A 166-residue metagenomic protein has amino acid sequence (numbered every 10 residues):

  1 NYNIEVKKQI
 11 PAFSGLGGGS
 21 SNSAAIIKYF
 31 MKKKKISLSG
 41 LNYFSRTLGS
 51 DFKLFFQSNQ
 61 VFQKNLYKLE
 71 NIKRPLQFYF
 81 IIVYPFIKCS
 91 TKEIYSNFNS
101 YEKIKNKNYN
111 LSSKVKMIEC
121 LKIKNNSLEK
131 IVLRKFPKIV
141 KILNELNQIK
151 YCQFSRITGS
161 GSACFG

Functional and structural regions predicted by a protein language model:
N1-S14, M31-I36, P75-L76, Y84-I87: ATP-binding N-lobe of GHMP and related small-molecule kinases
E5-K7, F55, T158: Solvent-exposed beta-strand sheet faces enriched in polar/charged residues
A12, C89-S90, S162-F165: Short, active-site-adjacent cap segments at secondary-structure transitions
S14-N42: DPxDG-like acidic metal-binding loop motif
G40, F44-T47, E145-K150: Generic non-transmembrane alpha-helical segments
Q57-F154: Conserved, helical-rich catalytic subdomain that frames metal- and/or nucleotide-binding sites in enzyme alpha/beta
N59, T158-G166: N-terminal pre-core extensions flanking Radical SAM catalytic domains
